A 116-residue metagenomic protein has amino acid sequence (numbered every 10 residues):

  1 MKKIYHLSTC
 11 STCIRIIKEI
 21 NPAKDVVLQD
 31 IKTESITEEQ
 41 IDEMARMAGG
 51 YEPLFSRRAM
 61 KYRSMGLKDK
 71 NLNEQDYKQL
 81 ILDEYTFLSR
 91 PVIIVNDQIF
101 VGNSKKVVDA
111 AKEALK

Functional and structural regions predicted by a protein language model:
M1-P22, V27-I31: Local sequence-structure signature of Cys/Sec-based thiol-disulfide redox active-site neighborhoods
E34-A111, L115-K116: Thiol/selenol-based redox catalytic cores and closely related redox-interacting motifs
